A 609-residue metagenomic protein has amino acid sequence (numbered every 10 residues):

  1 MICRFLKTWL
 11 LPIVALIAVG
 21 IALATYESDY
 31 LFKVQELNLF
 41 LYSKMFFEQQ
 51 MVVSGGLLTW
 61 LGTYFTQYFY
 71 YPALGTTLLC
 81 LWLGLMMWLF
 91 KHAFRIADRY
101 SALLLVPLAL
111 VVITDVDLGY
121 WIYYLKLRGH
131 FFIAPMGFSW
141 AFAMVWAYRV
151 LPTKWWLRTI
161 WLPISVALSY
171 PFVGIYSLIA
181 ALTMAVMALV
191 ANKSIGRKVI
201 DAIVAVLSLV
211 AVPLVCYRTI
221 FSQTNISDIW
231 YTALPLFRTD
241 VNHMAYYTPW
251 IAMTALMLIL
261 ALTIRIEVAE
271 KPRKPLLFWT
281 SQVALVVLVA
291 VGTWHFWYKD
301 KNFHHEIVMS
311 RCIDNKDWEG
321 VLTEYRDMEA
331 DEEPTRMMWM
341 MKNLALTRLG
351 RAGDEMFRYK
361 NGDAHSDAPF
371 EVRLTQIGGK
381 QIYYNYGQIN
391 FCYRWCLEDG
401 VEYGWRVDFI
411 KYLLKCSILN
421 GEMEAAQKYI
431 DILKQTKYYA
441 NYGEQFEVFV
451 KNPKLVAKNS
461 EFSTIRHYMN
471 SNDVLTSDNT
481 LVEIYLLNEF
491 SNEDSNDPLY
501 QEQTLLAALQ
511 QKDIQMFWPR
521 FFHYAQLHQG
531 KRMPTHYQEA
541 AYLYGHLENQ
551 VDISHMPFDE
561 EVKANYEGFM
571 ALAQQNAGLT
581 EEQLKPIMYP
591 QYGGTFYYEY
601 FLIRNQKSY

Functional and structural regions predicted by a protein language model:
M1-V19, L277-V286: Start-transfer (signal-anchor) and selected internal transmembrane alpha helices of multi-pass inner/ER membrane
I21-L74: Membrane-interface coil-to-helix junctions
K33-E36, M51-G55, R99-W155, F172-S177 (+2 more regions): Membrane-interface micro-motifs in multi-pass membrane enzymes
G75-M86, M136-W140: Transmembrane alpha-helices of multi-pass, membrane-embedded glycan-processing enzymes that use lipid-linked
L104, R149-A167, R197-V206: Short hydrophobic alpha-helices at membrane interfaces in multi-pass membrane enzymes
I229, L236, H243-A284: Cytosolic-side transmembrane helix boundary signature
K274-D300: Internal/C-terminal transmembrane anchor helices
H295-S477, I484, E489-R520: Soluble catalytic regions of membrane-associated enzymes that act on cell-envelope and secretory-pathway components
